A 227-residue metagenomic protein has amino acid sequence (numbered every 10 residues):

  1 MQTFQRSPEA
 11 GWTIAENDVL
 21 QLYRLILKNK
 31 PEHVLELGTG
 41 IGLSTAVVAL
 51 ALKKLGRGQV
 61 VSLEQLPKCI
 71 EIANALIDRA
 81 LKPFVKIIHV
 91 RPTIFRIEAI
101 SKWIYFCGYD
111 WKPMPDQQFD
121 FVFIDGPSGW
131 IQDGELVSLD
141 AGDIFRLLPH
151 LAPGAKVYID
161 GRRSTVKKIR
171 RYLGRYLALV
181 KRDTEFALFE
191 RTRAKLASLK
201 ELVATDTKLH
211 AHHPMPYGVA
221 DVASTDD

Functional and structural regions predicted by a protein language model:
M1-F121, S128-D227: A short alpha-helical cap/connector motif
